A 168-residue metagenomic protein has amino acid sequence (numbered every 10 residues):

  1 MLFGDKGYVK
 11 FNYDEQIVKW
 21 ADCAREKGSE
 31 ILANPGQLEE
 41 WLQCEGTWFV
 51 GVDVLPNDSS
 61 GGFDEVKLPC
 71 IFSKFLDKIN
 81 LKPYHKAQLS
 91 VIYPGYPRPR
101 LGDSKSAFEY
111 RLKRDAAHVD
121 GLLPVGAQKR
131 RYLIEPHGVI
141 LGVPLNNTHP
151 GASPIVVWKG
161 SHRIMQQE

Functional and structural regions predicted by a protein language model:
M1-Y13, K19, C23: Fe(II)/2-oxoglutarate
F3, A21-E168: Non-heme Fe(II) oxygenase catalytic core, chiefly the N-lobe of the double-stranded beta-helix
